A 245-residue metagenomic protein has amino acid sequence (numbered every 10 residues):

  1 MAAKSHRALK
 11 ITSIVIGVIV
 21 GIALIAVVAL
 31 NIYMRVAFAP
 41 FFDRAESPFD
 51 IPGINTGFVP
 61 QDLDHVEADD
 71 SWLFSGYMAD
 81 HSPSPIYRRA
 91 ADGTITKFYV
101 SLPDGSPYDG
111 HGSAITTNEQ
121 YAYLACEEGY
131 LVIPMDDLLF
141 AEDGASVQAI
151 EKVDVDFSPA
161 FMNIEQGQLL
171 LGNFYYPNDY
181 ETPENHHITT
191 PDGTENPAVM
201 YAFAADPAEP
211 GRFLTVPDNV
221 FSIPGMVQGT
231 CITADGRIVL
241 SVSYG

Functional and structural regions predicted by a protein language model:
F49-S84: Beta-strand-rich domains and repeat architectures in extracellular enzymes and scaffolds, especially beta-propellers
I51-T56, Y99-P107, E151-V155, D218-P224: Surface loop/turn motifs at the tips and blade-to-blade linkers of beta-strand repeat domains
G57-D64, P107-A114, D154-I164, P224-G229: Repeated scaffold domains used in trafficking and secretory/extracellular systems, primarily beta-propellers
H65-D69, T117-E119, I164-Q166, I232-D235: Residue-level detector of Asp-centered blade-edge/turn motifs that repeat once per structural unit in beta-propeller
F74-D80, G172-E195, S243-G245: Short, conserved, GDST-rich strand-edge loop motifs in beta-rich repeat architectures
S84-D92, N185-P207: Beta-propeller blade signature
P85, G93-Q120: Blade-loop segments of beta-propeller domains
V220-G245: Loop/turn-rich, solvent-exposed surfaces of beta-rich toroidal or solenoidal domains
